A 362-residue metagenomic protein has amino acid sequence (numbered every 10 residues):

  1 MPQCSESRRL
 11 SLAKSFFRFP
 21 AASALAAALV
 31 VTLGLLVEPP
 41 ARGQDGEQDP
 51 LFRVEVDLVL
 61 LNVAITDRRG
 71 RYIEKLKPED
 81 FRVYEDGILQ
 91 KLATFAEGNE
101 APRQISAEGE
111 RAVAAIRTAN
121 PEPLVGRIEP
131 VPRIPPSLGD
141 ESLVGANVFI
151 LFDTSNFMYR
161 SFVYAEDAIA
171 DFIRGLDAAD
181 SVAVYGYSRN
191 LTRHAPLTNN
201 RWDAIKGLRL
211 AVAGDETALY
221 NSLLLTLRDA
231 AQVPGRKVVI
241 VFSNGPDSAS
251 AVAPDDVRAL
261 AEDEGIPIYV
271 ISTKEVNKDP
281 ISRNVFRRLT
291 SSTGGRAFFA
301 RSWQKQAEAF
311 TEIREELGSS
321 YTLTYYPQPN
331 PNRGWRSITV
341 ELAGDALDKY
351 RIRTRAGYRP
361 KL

Functional and structural regions predicted by a protein language model:
M1, A21, V37-R42, P50: An N-terminal low-complexity intrinsically disordered segment enriched in acidic/polar residues
M1-F19: N-terminal secretory signal peptides that target proteins for export/translocation
F17, L36-V37, P132: Compositionally biased, intrinsically disordered/low-complexity regions enriched for serine, proline and threonine
R18-A21, V83: Generic detector of N-terminal low-structure segments
P20-L36: Bacterial N-terminal signal peptides
P40-L362: Scaffold/interface architecture of coatomer-like assemblies
